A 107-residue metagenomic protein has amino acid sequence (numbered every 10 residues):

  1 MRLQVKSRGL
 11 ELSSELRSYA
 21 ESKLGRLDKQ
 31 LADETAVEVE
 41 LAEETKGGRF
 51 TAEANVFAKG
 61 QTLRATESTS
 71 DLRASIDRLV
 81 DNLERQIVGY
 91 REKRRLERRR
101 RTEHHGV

Functional and structural regions predicted by a protein language model:
M1-V107: N-terminal, polar/charged subdomain of small-to-medium soluble alpha/beta proteins
